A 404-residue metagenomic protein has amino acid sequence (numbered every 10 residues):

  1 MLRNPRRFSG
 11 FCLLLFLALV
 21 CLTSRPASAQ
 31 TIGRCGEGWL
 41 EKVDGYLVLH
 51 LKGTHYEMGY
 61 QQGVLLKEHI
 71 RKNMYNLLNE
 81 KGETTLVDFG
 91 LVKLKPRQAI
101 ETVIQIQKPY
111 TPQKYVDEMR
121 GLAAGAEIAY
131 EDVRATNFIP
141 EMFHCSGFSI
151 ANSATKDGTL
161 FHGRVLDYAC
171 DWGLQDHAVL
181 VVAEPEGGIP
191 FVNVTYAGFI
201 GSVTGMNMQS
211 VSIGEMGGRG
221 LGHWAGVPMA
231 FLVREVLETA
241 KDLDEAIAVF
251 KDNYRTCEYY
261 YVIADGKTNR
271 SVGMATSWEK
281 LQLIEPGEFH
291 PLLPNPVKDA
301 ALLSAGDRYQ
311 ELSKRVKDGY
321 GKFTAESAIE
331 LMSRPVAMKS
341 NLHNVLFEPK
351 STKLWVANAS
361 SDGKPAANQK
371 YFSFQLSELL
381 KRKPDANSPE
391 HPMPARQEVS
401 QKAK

Functional and structural regions predicted by a protein language model:
M1-L14: Bacterial N-terminal signal peptides that target proteins for export
F11, T136, A248-V249: Generic alpha-helical secondary-structure signal
C12-T23: Bacterial N-terminal signal peptides
L14, A135-F138, F191: Residue-level signal for mature regions of secreted extracellular proteins and peptides
R25-A29: Sec/Tat signal peptide C-region and signal peptidase I cleavage site
Q30-L122, S153-F161, V165-K404: C-terminal, well-structured catalytic/ligand-binding subdomain of enzymes
L122-R164: Gly/Pro-rich turn-and-neighbor structural signature
